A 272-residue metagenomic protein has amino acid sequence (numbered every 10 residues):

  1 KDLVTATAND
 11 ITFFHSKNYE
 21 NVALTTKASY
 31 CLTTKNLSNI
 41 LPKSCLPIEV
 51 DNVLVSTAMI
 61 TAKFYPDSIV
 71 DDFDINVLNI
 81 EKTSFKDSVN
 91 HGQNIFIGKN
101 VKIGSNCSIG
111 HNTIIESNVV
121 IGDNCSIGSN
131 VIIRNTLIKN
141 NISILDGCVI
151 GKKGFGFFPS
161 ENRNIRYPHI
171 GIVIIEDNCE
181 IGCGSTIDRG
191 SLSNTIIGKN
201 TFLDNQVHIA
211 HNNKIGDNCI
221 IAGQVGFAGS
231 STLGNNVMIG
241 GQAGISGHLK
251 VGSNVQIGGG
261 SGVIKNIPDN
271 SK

Functional and structural regions predicted by a protein language model:
K1-K82, N141, G147-C148, K152-R166 (+2 more regions): Terminal amphipathic alpha-helical/low-complexity segments used for targeting or macromolecular assembly
F13, L78-K272: Structural signal for interior beta-strand "rungs" in well-ordered beta-sheet cores of soluble enzyme domains
